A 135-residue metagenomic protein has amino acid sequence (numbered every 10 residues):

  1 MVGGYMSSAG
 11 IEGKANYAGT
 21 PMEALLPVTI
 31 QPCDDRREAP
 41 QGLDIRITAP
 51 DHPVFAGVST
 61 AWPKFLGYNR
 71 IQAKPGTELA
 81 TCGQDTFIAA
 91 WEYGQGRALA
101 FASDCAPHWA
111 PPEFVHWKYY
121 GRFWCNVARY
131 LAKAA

Functional and structural regions predicted by a protein language model:
M1-G4, G13, Y17, P21-M22 (+1 more regions): A glycine-centered loop/beta-turn motif at secondary-structure junctions
V2-G83: An acidic, glycine-rich "communication" segment
